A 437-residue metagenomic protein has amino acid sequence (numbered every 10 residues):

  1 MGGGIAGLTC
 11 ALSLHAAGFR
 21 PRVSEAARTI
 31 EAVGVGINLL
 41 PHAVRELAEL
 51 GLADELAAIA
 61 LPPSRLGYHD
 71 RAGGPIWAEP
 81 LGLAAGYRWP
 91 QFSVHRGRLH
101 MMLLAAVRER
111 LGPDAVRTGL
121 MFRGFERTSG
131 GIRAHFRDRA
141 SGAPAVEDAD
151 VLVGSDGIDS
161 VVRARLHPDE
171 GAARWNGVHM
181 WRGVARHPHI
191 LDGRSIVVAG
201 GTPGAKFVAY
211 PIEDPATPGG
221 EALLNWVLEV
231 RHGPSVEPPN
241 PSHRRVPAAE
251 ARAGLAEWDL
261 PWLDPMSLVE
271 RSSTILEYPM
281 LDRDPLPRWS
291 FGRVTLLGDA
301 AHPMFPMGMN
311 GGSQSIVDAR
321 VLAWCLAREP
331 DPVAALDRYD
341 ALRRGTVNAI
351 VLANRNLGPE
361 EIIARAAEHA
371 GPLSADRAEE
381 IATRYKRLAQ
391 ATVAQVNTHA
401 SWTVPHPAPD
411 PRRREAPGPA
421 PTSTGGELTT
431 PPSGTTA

Functional and structural regions predicted by a protein language model:
G3-R28, V153-G154, W181, A209 (+3 more regions): Conserved mid-domain beta->alpha element of the FAD-binding
H15, L40-H167, G171-V184, S235-A249 (+2 more regions): Conserved N-terminal helical subregion
E31-A32, F125, V162-R163, M304-P306: Conserved protein kinase catalytic core
E31-H42: Accessory recognition modules or surfaces
G34-G36, Q91, P238-S242, M307-G311 (+1 more regions): Short, solvent-exposed loop/turn segments at secondary-structure boundaries
G73, P287, G308-N310, W324-A437: C-terminal helical "tail/cap" subdomain of flavin- and related membrane-associated enzymes
P75-H100, R137-E147, R186-T274: Conserved FAD/dinucleotide-binding core of flavoprotein oxidoreductases
